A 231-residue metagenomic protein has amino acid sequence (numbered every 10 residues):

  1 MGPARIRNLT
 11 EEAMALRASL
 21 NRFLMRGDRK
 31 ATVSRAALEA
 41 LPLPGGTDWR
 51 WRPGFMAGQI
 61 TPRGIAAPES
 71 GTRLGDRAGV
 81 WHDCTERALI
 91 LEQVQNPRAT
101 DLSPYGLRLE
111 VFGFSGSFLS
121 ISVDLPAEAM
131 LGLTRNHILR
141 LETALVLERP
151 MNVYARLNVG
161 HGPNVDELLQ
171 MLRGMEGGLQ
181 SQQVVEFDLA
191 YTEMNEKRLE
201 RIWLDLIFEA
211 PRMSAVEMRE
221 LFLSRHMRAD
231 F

Functional and structural regions predicted by a protein language model:
M1-E86, M227-F231: Activation corresponds to long, low-complexity, non-globular regions
W81-Y105: Extracellular glycan-recognition surfaces and repeat-rich motifs
R98-L119: Short carbohydrate-recognition loop motifs
F112-G132, G162-N164: Secreted extracellular polysaccharide-interacting domains
A127-M151: Extra-cytoplasmic beta-strand recognition segments
A144-V153, H161-G162, A210-M213: Extended, low-complexity, turn-rich repeat/linker tracts enriched in Gly/Pro/Ser/Thr and Asp/Glu that occur
G162-L199: Extracellular carbohydrate recognition and processing domains and analogous Trp-centered ligand-binding platforms
D188-F231: Extracellular beta-strand ligand-recognition surfaces/modules
